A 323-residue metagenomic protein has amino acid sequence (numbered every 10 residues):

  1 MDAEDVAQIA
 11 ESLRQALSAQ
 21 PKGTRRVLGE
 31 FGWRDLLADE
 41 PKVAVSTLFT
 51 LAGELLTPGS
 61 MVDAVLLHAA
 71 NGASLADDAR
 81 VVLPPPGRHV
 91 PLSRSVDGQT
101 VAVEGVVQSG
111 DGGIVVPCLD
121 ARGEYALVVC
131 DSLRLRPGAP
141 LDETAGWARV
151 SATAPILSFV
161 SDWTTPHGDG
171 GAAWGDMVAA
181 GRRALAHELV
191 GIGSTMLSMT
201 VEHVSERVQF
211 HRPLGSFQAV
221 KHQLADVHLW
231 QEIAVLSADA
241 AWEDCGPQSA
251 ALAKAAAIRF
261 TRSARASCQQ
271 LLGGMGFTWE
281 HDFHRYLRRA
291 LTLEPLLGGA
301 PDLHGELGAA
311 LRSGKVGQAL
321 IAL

Functional and structural regions predicted by a protein language model:
M1-L55, M177-L323: Alpha-helical interface subdomain recognition
V62: RNase H-like, metal-dependent nuclease domains and their acidic two-metal-ion catalytic environment used
A69-S194, I321-L323: FAD-binding core of flavoproteins
